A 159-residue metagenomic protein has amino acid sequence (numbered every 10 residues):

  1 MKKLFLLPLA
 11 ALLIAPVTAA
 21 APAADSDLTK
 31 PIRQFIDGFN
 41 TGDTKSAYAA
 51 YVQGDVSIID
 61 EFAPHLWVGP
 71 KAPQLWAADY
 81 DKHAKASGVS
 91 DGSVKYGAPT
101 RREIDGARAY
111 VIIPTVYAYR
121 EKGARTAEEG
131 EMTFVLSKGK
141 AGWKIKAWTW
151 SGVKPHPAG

Functional and structural regions predicted by a protein language model:
M1-L4: Positively charged n-region of N-terminal signal peptides that target proteins for export
L7-P16: Bacterial N-terminal signal peptides
V17-A50, L66, P157-G159: Short, low-complexity N-terminal intrinsically disordered segments enriched in polar/charged residues
F35, A47-Y48, D55, A72-P73 (+2 more regions): Hydrophobic pocket/interface hotspot
Y51-G54, F62-A63, I113-Y117, T149-W150: A mature extracytoplasmic/lumenal domain signature
S57-K71, A86-S87: A short gly/proline-enriched turn/hairpin at secondary-structure junctions
Q74-K122: Surface-exposed, charged secondary-structure patches
A127-G159: Short beta-strand edge/turn micro-motifs at domain boundaries
